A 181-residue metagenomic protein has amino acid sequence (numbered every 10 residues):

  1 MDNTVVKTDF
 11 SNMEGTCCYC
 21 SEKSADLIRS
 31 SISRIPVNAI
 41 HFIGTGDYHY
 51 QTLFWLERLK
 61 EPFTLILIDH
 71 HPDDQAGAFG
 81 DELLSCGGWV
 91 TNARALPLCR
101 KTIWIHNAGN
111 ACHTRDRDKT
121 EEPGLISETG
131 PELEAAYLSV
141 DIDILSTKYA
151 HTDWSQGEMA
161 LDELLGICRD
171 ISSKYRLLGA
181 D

Functional and structural regions predicted by a protein language model:
D2-D181: Conserved alpha-helical scaffold segments that buttress catalytic/binding sites
